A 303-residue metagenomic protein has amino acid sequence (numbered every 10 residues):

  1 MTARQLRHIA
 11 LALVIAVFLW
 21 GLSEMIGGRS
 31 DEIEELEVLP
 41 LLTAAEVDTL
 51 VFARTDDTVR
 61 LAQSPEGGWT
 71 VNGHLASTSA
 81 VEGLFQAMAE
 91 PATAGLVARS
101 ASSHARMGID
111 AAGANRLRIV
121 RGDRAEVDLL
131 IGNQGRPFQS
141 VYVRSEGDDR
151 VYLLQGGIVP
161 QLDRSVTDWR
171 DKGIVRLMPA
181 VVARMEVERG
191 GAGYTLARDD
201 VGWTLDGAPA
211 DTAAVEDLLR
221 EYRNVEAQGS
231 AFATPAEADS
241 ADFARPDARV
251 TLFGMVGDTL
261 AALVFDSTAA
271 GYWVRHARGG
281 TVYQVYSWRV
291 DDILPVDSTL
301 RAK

Functional and structural regions predicted by a protein language model:
M1-K303: A short-motif feature that recognizes glycine-rich, charge-decorated loops that bind or process nucleotide phosphates
